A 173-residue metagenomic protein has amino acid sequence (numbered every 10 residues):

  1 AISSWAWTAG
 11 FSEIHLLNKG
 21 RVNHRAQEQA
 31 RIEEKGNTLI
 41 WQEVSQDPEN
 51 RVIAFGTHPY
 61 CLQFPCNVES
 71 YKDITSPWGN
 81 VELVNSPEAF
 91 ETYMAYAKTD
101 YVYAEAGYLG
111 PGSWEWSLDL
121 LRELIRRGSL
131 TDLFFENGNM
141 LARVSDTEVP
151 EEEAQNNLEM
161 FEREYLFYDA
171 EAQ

Functional and structural regions predicted by a protein language model:
A1-W5, F64-N67: Short aromatic-enriched loop/helix-cap "lid" or pocket-rim segments at secondary-structure transitions that line
I2-Q42, P59: Membrane-proximal, lumen/periplasm-facing interface regions of secretory-pathway glyco- and lipid-modifying enzymes
L16-K19, S45-D47, I53-Y96, P111-G128: Extracytoplasmic
A26-E28, F90, L120-L121, F161: Generic structural signal of hydrophobic/aromatic residues within well-ordered alpha-helices of folded domains
I32-K35, A54-H58, A104-Y108: Structural motif
R51-V52, Y101: Beta-sheet entry/capping signal
D100-Q173: Aromatic/acidic, Gly/Pro-rich catalytic loop(s) in extracytoplasmic/lumenal soluble domains of multi-pass membrane
